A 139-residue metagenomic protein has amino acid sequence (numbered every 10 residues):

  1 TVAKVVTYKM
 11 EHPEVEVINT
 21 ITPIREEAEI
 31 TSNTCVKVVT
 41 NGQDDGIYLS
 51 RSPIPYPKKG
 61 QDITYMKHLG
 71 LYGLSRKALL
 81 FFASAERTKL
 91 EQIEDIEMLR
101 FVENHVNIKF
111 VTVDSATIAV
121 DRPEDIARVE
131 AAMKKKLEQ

Functional and structural regions predicted by a protein language model:
T1-A85: Conserved core of the sugar-phosphate nucleotidyltransferase
K58, I63-Q139: Conserved alpha/beta core of the MobA/IspD/sugar-nucleotide pyrophosphorylase nucleotidyltransferase superfamily
